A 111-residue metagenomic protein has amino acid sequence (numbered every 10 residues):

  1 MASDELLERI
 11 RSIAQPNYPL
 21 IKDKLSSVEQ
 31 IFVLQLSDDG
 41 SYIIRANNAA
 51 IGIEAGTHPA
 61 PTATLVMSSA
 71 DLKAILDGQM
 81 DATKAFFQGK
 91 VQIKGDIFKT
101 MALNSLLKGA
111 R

Functional and structural regions predicted by a protein language model:
M1-R111: Feature captures hydrophobic
